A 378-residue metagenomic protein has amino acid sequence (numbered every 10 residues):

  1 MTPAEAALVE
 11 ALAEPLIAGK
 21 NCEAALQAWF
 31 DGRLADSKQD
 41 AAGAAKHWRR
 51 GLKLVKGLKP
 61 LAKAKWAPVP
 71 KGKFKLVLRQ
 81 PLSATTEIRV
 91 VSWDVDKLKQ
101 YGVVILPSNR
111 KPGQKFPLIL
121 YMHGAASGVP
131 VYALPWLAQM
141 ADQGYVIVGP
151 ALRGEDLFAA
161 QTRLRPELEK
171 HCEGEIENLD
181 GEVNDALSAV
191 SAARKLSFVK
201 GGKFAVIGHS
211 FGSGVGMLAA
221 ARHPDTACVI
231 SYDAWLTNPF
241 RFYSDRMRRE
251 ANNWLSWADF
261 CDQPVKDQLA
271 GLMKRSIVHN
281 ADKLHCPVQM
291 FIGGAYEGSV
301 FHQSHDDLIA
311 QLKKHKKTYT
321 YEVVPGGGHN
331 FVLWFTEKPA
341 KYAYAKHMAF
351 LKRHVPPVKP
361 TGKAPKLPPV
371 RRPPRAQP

Functional and structural regions predicted by a protein language model:
W66-G113: N-terminal cap/lid segment of alpha/beta-hydrolase-fold proteins
Q114-G124: Short beta-strand element of the alpha/beta-hydrolase
A125-L187, A192-L196: Cap/lid segment of the alpha/beta-hydrolase catalytic domain
S188-M247: Primarily recognizes the serine-hydrolase "nucleophile elbow" in alpha/beta-hydrolase and SGNH/GDSL folds
A234-N280, C286: Mobile cap/lid helix-loop segments that gate and shape the active-site cleft of serine hydrolases
L284, M290-G293: Short beta-strand/loop motif that positions the catalytic acidic residue of the alpha/beta-hydrolase fold
E297-D306: Conserved alpha/beta-hydrolase "acid-adjacent" motif
K313-P378: C-terminal catalytic histidine-bearing segment of alpha/beta-hydrolase fold enzymes
